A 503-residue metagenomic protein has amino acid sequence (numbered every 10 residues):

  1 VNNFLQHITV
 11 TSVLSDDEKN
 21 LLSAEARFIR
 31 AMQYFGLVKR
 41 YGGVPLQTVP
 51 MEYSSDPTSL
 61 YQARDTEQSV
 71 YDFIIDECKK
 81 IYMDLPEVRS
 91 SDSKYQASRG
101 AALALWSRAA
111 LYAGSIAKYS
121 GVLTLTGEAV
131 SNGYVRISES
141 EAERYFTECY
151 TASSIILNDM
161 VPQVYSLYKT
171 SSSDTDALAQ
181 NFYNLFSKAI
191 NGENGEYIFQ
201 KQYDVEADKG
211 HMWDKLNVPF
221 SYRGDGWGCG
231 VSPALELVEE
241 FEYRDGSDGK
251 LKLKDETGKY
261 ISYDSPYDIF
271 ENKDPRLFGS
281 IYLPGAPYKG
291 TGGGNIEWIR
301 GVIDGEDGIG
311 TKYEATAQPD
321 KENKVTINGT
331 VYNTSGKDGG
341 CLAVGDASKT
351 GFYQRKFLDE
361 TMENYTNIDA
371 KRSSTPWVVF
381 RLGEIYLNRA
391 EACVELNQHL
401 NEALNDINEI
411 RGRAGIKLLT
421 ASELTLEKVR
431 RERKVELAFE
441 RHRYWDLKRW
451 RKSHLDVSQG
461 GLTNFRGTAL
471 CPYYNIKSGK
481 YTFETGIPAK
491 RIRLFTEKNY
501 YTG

Functional and structural regions predicted by a protein language model:
V1-Y41, P57-R99, P266, E271 (+4 more regions): Conserved, well-structured interaction surfaces
V44, T48, G100, A110-N328 (+2 more regions): An aromatic- and glycine-enriched ligand-binding surface/loop that stacks and positions planar moieties
P50-Y53, R89, Y203-V205, I281-P284 (+2 more regions): Short, flexible loop/turn elements at secondary-structure junctions
F73-I75, N132, E139, N158 (+6 more regions): Long, intrinsically disordered, low-complexity segments
